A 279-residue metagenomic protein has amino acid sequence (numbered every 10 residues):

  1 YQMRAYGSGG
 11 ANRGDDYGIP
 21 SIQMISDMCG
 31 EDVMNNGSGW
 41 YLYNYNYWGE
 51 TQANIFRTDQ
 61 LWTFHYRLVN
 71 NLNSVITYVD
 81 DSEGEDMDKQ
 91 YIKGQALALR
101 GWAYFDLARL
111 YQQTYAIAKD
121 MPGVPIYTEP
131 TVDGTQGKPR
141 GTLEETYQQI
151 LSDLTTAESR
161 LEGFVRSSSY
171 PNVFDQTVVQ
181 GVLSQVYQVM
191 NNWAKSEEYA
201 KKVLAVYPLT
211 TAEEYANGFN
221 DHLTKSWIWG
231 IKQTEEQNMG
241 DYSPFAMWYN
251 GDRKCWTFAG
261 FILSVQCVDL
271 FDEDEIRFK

Functional and structural regions predicted by a protein language model:
G7-G10, G14-I19, K195-K279: Hydrophobic-face positions in mid-chain alpha helices that act as interaction patches
G37-Y111, S159-G163: Conserved, well-structured interaction surfaces
I55-W62, E83-E85, D133-L143, S169-Y170: Second-shell loop/turn segments in exported
A108-Y115, V165, V189-N191: Short coil/turn linking the two alpha-helices of tandem helical-hairpin repeats
L110-E144, Q148, S152: Short coil/linker segments at helix-helix boundaries
T155, Q176-T210: Aromatic-residue-lined binding/catalytic grooves and analogous aromatic/hydrophobic interfacial grooves in multimeric
